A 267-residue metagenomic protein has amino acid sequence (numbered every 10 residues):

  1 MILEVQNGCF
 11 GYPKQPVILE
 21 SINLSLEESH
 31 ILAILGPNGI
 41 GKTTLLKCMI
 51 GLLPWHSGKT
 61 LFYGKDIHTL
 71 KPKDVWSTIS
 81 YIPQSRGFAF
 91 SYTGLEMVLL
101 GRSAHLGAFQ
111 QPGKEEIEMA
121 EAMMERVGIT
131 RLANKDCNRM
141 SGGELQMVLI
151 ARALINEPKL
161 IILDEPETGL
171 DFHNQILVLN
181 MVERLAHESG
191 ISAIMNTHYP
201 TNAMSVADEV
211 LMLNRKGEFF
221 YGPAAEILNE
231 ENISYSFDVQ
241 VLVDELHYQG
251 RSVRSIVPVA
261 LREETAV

Functional and structural regions predicted by a protein language model:
M1-V5, C9-S21, E28, A33 (+2 more regions): A short, flexible loop at the N-terminus of ABC-type nucleotide-binding domains that lies
L35-P37: The feature captures the beta-strand-to-loop junction immediately N-terminal to the Walker
I50: Helix-to-loop junction immediately C-terminal to a conserved catalytic motif
G58-D66, D74-V75: Conserved ABC transporter NBD signature motif
D136-M140, E144: Conserved ABC ATPase signature
E157: Conserved catalytic motifs of ABC-family nucleotide-binding domains
I161-E165: Catalytic Walker B motif of ABC-type/P-loop ATPase nucleotide-binding domains
